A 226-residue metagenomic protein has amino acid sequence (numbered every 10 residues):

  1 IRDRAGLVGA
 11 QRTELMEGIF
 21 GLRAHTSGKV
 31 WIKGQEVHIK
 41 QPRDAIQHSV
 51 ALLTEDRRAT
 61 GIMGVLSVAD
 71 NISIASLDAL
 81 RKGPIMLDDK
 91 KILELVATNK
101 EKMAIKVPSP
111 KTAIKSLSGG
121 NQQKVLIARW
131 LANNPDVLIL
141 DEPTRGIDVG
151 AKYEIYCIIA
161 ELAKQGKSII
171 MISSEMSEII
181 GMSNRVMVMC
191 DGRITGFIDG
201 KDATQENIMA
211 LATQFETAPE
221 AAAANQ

Functional and structural regions predicted by a protein language model:
I1-Q226: Glycine-rich phosphate-binding loops of nucleotide-dependent enzymes
